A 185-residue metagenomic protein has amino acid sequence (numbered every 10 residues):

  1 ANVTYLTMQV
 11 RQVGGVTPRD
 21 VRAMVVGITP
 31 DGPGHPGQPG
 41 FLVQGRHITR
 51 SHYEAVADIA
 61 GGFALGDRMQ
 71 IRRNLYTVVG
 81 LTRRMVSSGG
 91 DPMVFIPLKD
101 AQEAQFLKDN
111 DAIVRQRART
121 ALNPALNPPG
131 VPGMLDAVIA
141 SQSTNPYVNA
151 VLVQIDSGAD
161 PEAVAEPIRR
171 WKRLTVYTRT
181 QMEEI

Functional and structural regions predicted by a protein language model:
N2-T49, F63, Q70-R73, F95-A104: The feature marks short, hydrophobic/small-residue-biased sequence motifs that occur predominantly
R22-A23, H52-Y53, V148-A150: Short, surface-exposed beta-edge/turn micro-motifs
M24-G27, V78, V176: Generic preference for hydrophobic
L42, A55-A57: N-terminal post-signal-peptidase region of extra-cytosolic proteins
Y53-E54, R68, M93, L174: A residue-level structural signature of the nucleotidyltransferase/glycosyltransferase Rossmann-like core
E54, F63-T77, L81-T82, P132-V138: Short conserved beta-strand and strand-loop elements enriched in small hydrophobics with frequent Asp/Gly
D58-G62, Q154-D156: A structural micro-motif recognizing beta-strand termini and the immediately following turn/loop segments
L81-I185: Mechanotransmission and gating elements of multispan inner-membrane complexes involved in transport and envelope
